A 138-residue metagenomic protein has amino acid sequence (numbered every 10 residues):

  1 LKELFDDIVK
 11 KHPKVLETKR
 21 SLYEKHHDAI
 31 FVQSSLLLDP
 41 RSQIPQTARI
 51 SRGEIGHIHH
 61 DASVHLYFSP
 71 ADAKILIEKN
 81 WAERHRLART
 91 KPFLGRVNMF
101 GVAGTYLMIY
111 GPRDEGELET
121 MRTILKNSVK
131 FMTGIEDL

Functional and structural regions predicted by a protein language model:
L1-L138: Charge-dense, helix-prone N-terminal extensions
